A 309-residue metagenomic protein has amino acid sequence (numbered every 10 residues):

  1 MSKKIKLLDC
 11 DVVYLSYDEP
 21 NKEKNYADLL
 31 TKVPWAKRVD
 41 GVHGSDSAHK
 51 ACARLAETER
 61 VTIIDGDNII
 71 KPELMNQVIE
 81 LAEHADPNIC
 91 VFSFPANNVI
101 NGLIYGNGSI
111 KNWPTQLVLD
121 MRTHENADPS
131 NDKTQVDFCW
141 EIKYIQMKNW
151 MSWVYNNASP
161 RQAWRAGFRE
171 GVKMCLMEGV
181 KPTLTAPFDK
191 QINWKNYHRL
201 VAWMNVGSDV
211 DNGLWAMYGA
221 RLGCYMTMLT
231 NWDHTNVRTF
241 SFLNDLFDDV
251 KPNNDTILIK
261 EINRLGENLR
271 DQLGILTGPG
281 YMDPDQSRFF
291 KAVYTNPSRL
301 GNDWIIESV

Functional and structural regions predicted by a protein language model:
M1-R54: N-terminal anchoring/stem segment of glycosyltransferases
L7-D9, T58, D86-I89: A general structural motif
K22, K71-P72: Glycine/Thr-rich phosphate-binding loops of Rossmann-like dinucleotide-binding domains
K50, T58, P72-H84: Short alpha-helix within the catalytic core of nucleotide-sugar-dependent glycosyltransferases
L55-E57, M121: Generic structural signal for bulky hydrophobic/aromatic residues embedded in well-ordered secondary structure
V61: Short aromatic/hydrophobic "clamp" motif used to bind/position activated sugar donors
D65-I69: The conserved acidic donor/metal-binding loop of glycosyltransferases
I79-V309: Catalytic-site signature of metal-activated, phosphate-bearing donor transferases, centered on the GT-A/GT-A-like
